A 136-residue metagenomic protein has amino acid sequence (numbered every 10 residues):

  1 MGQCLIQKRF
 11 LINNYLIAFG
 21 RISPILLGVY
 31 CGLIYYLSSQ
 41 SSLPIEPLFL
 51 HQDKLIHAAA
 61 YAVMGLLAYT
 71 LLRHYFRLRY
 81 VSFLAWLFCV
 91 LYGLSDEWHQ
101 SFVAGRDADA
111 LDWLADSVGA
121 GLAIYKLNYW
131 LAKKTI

Functional and structural regions predicted by a protein language model:
G2-T70: "…centered on the first transmembrane helix and the immediately adjacent amphipathic helix/loop
N14-F19, R73-Y80, K133-I136: Membrane-interface helix-boundary motifs at transmembrane edges
F19-I25, H51, R77-L84, R106-A110: Membrane-helix interface segments
L26-S38, L84-S101: Small-polar-interrupted transmembrane alpha-helices in polytopic inner-membrane proteins
L48-H51, L94-L114: Interfacial helix-loop-helix junctions of multi-pass membrane proteins
Y61-Y75, V118-L131: Membrane-interfacial alpha-helical segments at the cytosolic side of multi-pass membrane proteins
Y80-L87, D109-I136: Functional transmembrane or membrane-interface alpha-helices that line membrane-embedded catalytic, ligand-binding
